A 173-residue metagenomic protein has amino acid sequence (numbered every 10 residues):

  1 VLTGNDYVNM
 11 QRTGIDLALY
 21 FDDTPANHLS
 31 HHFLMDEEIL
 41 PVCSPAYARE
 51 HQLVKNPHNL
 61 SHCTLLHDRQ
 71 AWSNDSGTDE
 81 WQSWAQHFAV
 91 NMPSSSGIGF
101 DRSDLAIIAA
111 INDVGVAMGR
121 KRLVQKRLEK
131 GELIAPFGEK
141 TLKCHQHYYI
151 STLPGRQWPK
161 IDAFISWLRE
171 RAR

Functional and structural regions predicted by a protein language model:
V1, A18-F21, P41, L65 (+1 more regions): Generic preference for hydrophobic
V1-N27: Central regulatory/effector-binding core of bacterial HTH transcription factors
V1-T3, L60, S103, I150: Generic low-polarity alpha-helical segments
V8, A48, G155-Q157: Generic "edge-of-domain/loop-turn" microfeature
R12, T24-V114, G119-L123, L128-K143 (+1 more regions): C-terminal regulatory
Y20, Q82-S83, S166: Generic alpha-helical structural context detector
F21, A110-V114, P154-W158: Short, charged low-complexity intrinsically disordered segments located at boundaries of structured domains
G138-R173: A late-sequence structural motif
